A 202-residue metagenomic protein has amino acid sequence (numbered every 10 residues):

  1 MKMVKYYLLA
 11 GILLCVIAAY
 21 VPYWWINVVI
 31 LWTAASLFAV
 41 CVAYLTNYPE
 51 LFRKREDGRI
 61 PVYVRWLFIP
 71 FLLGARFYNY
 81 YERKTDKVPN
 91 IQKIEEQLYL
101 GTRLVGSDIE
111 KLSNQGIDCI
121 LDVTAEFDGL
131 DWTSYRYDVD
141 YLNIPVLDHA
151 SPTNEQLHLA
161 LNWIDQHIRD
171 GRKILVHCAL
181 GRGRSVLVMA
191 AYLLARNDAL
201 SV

Functional and structural regions predicted by a protein language model:
M1-R83: N-terminal membrane-anchoring alpha-helices
A18, D108, V188-A190: Residue-level recognition of conserved structural "scaffold" positions that shape functional pockets and channels
A34, L180-R182, N197: Glycine-centered secondary-structure boundary/capping sites
A34-S36, C41, G101, A160 (+2 more regions): Small-side-chain structural scaffolding
R76-V176, L194-V202: Cysteine-based protein phosphatase catalytic domain of the PTP/DSP
G171-A190: A phosphate-binding catalytic loop at a beta-strand-loop-alpha-helix junction that coordinates phosphoryl groups
